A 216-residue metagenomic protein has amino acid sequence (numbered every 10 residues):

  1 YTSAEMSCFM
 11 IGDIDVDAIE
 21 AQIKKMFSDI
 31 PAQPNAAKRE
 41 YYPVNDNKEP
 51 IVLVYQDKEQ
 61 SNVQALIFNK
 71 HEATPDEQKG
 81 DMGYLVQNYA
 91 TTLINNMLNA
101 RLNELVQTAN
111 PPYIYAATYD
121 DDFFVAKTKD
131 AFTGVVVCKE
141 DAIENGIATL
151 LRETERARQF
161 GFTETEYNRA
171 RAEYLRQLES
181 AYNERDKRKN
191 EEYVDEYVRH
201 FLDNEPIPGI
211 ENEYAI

Functional and structural regions predicted by a protein language model:
A4-I11, S61-M82, L102-I216: M16 family metallopeptidases and their MPP-like homologs
S7-N62, A172, R176-N183: An aromatic/glycine/proline-enriched structural segment found at the starts of mature extracellular/organellar domains
L85-Q87, T91-N95: Long, His/Glu/Asp-enriched segments that create or flank divalent metal/ion-associated functional microenvironments
